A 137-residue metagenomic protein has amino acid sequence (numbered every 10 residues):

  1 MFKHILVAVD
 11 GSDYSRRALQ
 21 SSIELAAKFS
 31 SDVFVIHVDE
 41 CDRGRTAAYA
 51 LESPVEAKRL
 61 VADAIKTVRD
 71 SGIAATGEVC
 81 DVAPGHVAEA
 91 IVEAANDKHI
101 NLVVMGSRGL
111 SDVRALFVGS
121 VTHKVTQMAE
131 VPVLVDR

Functional and structural regions predicted by a protein language model:
K3-L51, T67-T76: Small/aliphatic-rich secondary-structure junction motif
S21, V55-T67, A90-V92: Short, solvent-exposed amphipathic alpha-helices that sit in or adjacent to ligand/effector-binding or catalytic
A48-E56, F117: Alpha-helix N-cap and loop-to-helix initiation/capping positions
R69-V103: Structural beta-alpha unit
L102-Q127: Glycine-rich, Arg-bearing micro-motifs that act as flexible, cationic patches
K124, M128-R137: Short, acidic/small-residue loops that bind anionic groups at enzyme active sites
